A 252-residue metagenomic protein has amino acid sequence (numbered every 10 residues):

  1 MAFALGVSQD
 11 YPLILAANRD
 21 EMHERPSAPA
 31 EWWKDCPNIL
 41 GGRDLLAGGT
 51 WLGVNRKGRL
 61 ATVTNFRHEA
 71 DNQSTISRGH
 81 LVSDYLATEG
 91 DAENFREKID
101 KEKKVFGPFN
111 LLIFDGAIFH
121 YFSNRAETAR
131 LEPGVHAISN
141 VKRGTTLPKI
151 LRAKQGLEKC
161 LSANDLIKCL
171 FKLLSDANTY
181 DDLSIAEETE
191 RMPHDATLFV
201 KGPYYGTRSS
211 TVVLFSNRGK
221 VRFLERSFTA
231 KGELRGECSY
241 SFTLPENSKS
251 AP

Functional and structural regions predicted by a protein language model:
M1-P252: N-terminal nucleophile
